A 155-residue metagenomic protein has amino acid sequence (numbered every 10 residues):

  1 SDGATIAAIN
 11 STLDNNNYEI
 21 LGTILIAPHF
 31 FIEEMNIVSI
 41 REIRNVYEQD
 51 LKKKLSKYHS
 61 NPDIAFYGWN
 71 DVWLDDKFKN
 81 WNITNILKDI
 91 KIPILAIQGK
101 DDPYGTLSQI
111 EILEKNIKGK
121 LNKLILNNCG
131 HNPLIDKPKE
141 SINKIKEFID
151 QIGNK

Functional and structural regions predicted by a protein language model:
S1-G3: Active-site loop->helix "elbow" adjoining a glycine-rich segment at hydrolase catalytic centers
T5-L13, N17-D50: Flexible "cap/lid" loop of the alpha/beta hydrolase fold
E34-S39, S108-Q109, D136-P138: Short aromatic-enriched loop/helix-cap "lid" or pocket-rim segments at secondary-structure transitions that line
W69-I86: Active-site nucleophile elbow and catalytic-triad environment of alpha/beta-hydrolase enzymes
I90, A96-Q98: Short beta-strand/loop motif that positions the catalytic acidic residue of the alpha/beta-hydrolase fold
I92, T106-K115: Short alpha-helix in the alpha/beta-hydrolase fold that links the catalytic acid
D101-G105: Acidic catalytic loop of the alpha/beta-hydrolase fold
N122, N127-K155: Catalytic active-site module of serine/aspartate enzymes centered on a nucleophile-bearing elbow/loop
